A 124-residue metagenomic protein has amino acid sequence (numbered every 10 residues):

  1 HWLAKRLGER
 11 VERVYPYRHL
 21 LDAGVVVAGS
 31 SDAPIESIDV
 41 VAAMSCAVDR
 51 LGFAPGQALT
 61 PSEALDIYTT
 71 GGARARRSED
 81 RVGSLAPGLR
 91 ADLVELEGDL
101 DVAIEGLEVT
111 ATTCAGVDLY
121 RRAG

Functional and structural regions predicted by a protein language model:
H1-G98, V102, T113-A115: His/Asp/Glu-enriched, well-ordered alpha-helical/loop segment that forms or immediately abuts the divalent-metal
E105-E108: A short, compositionally biased
T110-G124: Short peripheral tails and domain-boundary helices/loops at the edges of structured domains
